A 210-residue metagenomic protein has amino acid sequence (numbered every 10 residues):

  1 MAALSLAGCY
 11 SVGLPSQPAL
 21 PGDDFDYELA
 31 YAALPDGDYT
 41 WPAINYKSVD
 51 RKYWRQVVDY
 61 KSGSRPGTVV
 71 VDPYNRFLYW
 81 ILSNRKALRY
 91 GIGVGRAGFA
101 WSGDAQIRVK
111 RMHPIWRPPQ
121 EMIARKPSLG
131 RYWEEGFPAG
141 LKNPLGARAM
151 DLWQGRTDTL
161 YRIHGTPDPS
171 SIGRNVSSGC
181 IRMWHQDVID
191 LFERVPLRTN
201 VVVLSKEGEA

Functional and structural regions predicted by a protein language model:
M1-A210: N-terminal pre-domains immediately preceding structured catalytic cores
